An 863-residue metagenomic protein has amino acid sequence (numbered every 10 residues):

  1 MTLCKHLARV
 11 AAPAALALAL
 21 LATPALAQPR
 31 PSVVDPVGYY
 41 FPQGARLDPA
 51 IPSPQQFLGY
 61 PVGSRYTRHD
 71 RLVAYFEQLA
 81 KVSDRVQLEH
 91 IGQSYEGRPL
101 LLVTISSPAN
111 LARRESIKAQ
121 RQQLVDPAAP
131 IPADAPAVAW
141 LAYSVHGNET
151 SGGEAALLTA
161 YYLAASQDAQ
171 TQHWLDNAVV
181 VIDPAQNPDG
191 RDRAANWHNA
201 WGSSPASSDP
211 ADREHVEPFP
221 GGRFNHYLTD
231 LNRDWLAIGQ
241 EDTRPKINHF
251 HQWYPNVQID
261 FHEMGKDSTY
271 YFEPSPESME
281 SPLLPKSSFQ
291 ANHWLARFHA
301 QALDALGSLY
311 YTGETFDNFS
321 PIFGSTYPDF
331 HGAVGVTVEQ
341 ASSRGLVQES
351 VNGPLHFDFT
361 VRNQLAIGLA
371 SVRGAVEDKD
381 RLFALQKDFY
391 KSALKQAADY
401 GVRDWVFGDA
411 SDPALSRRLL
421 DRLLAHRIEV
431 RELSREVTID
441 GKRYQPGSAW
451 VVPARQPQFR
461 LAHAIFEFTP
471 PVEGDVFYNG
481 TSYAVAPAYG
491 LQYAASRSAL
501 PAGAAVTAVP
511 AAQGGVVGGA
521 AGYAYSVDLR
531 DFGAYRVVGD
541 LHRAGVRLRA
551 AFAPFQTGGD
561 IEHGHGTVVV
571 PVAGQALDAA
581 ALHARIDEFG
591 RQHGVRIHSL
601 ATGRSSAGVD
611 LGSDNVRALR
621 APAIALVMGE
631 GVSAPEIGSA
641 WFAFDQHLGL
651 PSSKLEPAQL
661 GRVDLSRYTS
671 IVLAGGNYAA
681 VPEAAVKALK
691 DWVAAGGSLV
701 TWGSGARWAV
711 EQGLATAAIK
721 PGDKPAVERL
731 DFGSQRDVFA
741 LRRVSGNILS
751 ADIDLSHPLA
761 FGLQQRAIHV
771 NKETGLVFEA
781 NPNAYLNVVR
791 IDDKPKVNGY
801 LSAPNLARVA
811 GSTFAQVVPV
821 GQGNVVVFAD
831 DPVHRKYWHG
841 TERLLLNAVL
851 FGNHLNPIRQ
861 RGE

Functional and structural regions predicted by a protein language model:
T2-A14: Bacterial N-terminal signal peptides that target proteins for export
A11-T23: Bacterial N-terminal signal peptides
Q28-T150, E154-V181, Y227, R233-D234 (+6 more regions): Intrinsic-disorder/low-complexity accessory segments
A160-L163, N177-S203: Carboxylate/His-rich catalytic cores and anion/metal-binding grooves
P184-P188, H198, F261-T269, G705-A706: Short, solvent-exposed turn/loop segments enriched in Gly/Ser/Thr/Pro and often Arg
N196-V216, L236, Q240-T243, P255 (+1 more regions): Active-site cavity-forming subdomains of large catalytic enzyme subunits
P210-T229: Aromatic- and acidic-residue-enriched carbohydrate-binding clefts of CAZyme catalytic domains
